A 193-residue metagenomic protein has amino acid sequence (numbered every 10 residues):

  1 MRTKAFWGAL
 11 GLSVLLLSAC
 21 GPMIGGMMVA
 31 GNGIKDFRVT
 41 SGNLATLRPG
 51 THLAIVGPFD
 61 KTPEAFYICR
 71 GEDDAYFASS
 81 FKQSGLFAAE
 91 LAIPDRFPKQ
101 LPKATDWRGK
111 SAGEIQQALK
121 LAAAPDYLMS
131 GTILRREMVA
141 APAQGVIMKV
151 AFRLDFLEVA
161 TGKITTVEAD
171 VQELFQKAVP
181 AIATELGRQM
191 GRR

Functional and structural regions predicted by a protein language model:
M1-K4: Positively charged n-region of N-terminal signal peptides that target proteins for export
G8-A19: Bacterial N-terminal signal peptides
C20-T51, L121-A122, M138, Q144-I147 (+2 more regions): C-terminal/domain-edge helix-coil "capping" segments
P49-L128, T161-V167, R192: N-terminal segment of the mature soluble domain
A65-I68, A141-G145: Short, solvent-exposed loop/turn segments at secondary-structure boundaries
Y127-T132, M148-V150: A short hydrophobic beta-strand element
T132-M138: Generic short beta-strand segments
